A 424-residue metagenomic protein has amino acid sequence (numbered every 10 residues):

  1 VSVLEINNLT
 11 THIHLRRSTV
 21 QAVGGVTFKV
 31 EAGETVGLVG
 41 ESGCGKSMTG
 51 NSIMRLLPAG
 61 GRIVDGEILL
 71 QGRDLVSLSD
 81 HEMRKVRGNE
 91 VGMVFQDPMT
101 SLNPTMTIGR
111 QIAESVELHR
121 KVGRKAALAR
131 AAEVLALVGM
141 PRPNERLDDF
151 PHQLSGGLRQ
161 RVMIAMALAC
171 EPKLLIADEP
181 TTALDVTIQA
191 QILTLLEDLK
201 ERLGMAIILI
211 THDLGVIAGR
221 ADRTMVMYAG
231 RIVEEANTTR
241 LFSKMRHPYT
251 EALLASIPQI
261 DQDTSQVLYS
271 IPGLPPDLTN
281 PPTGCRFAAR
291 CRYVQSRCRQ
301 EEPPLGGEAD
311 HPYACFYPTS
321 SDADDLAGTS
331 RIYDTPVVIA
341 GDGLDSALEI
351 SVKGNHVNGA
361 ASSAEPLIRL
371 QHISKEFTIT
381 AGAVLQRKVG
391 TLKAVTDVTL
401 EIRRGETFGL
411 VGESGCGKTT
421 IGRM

Functional and structural regions predicted by a protein language model:
V39-G40, V411-G412: The feature captures the beta-strand-to-loop junction immediately N-terminal to the Walker
E41, R55, I176-P180, L184-Q266: P-loop NTP-binding/switch modules centered on Walker-like glycine-rich loops
I63-D74: Conserved ABC transporter NBD signature motif
R73-D74, A126-E145, L254: Conserved ABC ATPase "signature" region
L75-G92, R110, L118, R240-M245 (+2 more regions): ABC ATPase NBD coupling module
P141-E145, N237-P366, I379-Q386: Short catalytic/signature loops enriched in Gly
A169-K173: A short, proline-enriched helix->beta-strand linker immediately N-terminal to the Walker B motif in ABC-type P-loop
